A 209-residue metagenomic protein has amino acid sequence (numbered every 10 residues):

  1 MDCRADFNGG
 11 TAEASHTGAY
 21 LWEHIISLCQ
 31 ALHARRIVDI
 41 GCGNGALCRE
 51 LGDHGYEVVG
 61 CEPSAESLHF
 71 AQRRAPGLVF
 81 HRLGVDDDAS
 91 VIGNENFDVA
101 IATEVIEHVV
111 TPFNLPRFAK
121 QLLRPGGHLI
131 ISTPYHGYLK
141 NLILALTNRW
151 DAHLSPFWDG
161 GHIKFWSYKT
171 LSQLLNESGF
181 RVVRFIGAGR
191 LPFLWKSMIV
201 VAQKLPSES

Functional and structural regions predicted by a protein language model:
M1-E95, V99, P112-P116, I131-H136 (+3 more regions): Conserved N-terminal segment of class I S-adenosyl-L-methionine
D6-G9, T147-F157: Short glycine/proline- and charge-enriched loop/turn segments that cap or connect secondary-structure elements
V99-V105: A short beta-strand submotif of the Rossmann-like class I SAM-dependent methyltransferase core that lines
V109: Catalytic P-loop NTPase motifs of RecA-like helicase/translocase cores
P116-P125: A short glycine-rich, Lys/Arg-flanked "PGG" loop and its adjoining helix->strand segment in the class I
I131-A152: Conserved class I S-adenosyl-L-methionine
